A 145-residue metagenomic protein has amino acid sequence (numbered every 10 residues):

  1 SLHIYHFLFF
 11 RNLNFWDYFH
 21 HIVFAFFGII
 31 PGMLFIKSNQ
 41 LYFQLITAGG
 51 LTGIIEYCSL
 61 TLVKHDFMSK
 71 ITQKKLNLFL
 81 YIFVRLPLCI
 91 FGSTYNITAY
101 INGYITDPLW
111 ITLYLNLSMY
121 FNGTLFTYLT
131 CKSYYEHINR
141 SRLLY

Functional and structural regions predicted by a protein language model:
S1-Y134: Eukaryotic polytopic
Y135-R140: Extracytoplasmic/periplasmic low-complexity, intrinsically disordered Ser/Thr/Pro-rich repeat/linker regions
S141-Y145: Non-transmembrane, juxtamembrane loop and terminal tail segments of multi-pass eukaryotic membrane proteins
